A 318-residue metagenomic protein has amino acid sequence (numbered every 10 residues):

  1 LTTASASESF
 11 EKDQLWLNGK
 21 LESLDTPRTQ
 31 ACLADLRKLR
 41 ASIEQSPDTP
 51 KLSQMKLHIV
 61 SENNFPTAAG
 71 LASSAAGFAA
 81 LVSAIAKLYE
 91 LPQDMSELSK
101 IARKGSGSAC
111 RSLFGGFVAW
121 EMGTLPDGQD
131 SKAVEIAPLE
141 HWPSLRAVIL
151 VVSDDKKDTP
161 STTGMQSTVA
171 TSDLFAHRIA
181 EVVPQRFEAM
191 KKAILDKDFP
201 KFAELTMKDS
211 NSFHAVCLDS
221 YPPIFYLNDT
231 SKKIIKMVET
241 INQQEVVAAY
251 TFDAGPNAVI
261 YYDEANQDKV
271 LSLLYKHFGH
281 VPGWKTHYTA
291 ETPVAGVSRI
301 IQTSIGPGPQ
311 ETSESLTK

Functional and structural regions predicted by a protein language model:
L1-A69, S83-M95, H280-P282, G296 (+1 more regions): ATP-binding N-lobe of GHMP and related small-molecule kinases
L1-S5, A109-S112, G116-A119, V148 (+1 more regions): Short beta-strand scaffold segments in enzyme catalytic cores
L24-R28, G77, D94, T230 (+1 more regions): Short amphipathic alpha-helical segments
A31-D35, C110-M122, E181-F187, A193: Charged/polar, low-hydrophobicity segments characteristic of intrinsically disordered regions and flexible loops
A34-E44, A86, V118-D127, N266-Q267 (+1 more regions): Short regulatory "switch" loops immediately downstream of catalytic or recognition motifs within protein catalytic
I43-S144: Gly/Ser-rich oxyanion-binding loop with an adjacent helix/lid that shapes the negatively charged ligand pocket
P138-K318: C-terminal nucleotide
